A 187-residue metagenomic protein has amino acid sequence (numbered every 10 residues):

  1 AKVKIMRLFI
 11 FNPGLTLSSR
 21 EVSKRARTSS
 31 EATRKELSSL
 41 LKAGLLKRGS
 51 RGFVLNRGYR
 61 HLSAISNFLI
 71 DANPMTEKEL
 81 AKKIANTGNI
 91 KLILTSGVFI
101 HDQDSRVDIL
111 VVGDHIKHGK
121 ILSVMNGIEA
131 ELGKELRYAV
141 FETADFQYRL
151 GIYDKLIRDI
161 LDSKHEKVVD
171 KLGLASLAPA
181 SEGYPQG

Functional and structural regions predicted by a protein language model:
V3-K4, I10, L15-L92, F99-D104 (+1 more regions): Catalytic core of pol beta-like nucleotidyltransferases
D108-V111: Short beta-strand->loop micro-motif that forms the acidic, two-metal-ion catalytic signature in nucleotide-processing
